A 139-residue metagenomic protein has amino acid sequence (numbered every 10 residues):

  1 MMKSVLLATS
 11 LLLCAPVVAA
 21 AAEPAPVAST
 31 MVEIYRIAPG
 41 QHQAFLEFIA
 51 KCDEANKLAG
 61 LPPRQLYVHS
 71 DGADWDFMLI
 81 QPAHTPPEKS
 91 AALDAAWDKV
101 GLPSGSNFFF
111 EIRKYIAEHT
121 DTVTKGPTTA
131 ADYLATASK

Functional and structural regions predicted by a protein language model:
M1-V5: Positively charged n-region of N-terminal signal peptides that target proteins for export
A8-P16: Bacterial N-terminal signal peptides
V17-A21: Sec/Tat signal peptide C-region and signal peptidase I cleavage site
E23-A25, K51-L66, P82-A130, S138-K139: An amphipathic, aromatic/His-enriched active-site/gating alpha helix that lines ligand/cofactor pockets
P26-R36, M78-I80: Active-site-flanking beta-strand signature of metal-NTP-handling nucleotidyl enzymes and homologous cyclase-like
E33, F45, L79, K89-S90: Hydrophobic pocket/interface hotspot
R36-E47: Short, surface-exposed ligand-recognition loops at beta-strand->loop->(often short) alpha-helix junctions that present
Y67-D74: A short beta-turn/loop motif at secondary-structure boundaries
